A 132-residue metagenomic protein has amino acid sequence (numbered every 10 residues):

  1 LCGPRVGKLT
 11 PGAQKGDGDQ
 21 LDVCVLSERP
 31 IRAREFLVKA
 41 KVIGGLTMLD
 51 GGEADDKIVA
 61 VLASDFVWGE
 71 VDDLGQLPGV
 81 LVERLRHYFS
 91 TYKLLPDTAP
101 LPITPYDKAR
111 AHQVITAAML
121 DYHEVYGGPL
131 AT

Functional and structural regions predicted by a protein language model:
L1-T132: Hydrophobic N-terminal alpha-helices or hydrophobic patches in metabolic proteins across all domains of life
